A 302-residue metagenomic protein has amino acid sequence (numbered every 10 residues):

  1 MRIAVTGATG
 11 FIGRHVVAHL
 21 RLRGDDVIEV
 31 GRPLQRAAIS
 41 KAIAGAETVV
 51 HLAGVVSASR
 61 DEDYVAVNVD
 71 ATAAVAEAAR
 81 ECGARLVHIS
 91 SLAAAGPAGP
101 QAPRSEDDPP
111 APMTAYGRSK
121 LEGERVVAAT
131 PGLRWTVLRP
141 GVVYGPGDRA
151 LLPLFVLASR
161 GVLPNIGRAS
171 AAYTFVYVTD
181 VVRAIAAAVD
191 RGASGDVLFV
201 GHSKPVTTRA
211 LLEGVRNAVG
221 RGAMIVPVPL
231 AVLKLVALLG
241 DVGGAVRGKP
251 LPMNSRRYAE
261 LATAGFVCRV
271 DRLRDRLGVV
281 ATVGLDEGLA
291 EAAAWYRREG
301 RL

Functional and structural regions predicted by a protein language model:
I3-L22: N-terminal Rossmann NAD(P)H-binding glycine-rich loop of SDR-like oxidoreductase domains
L34-A74, A78-R80, A94-G96: NAD(P)H-binding glycine-rich loop region in Rossmannoid oxidoreductase-like domains and their noncatalytic homologs
A74-A115: Conserved Rossmann-fold NAD(P)-dependent oxidoreductase catalytic core, especially the SDR/UDP-sugar
R118, D148-P153, G167-V189, D196-F199: Substrate-positioning beta->alpha
E124-P146: Conserved beta-loop-beta element that borders a ligand/cofactor-binding pocket
V178, E213, V236-V280: Conserved C-terminal active-site "lid" loop/helix of NAD(P)H-dependent oxidoreductases that clamps the redox cofactor
A187-M253, D286, A290-A293: Mid/C-terminal beta-alpha module of Rossmann-like enzyme folds, strongest in SDR-family dehydrogenases/epimerases
C268-R276, V280-L302: Amphipathic terminal alpha-helices
